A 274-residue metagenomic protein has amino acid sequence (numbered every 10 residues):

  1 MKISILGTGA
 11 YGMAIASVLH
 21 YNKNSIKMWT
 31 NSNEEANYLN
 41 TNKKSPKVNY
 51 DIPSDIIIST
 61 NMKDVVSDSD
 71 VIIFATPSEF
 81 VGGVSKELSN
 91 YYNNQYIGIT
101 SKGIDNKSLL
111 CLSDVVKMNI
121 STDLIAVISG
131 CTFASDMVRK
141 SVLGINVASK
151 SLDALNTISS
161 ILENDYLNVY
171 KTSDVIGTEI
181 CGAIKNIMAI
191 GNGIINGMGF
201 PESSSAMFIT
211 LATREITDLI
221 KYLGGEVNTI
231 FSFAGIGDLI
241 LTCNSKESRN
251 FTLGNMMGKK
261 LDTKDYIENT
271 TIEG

Functional and structural regions predicted by a protein language model:
M1-D51, I56-T60: NAD(P)+-binding Rossmann beta1-loop-alpha1 motif at the extreme N-terminus of oxidoreductases
I3, S25-I26, D123-I125, V169: Hydrophobic anchor at the start of a short beta-strand that flanks the dinucleotide cofactor-binding loop
I52, M62-S67, V71-V142, I158: Rossmann-like NAD(P)(H) cofactor-binding subdomain of soluble oxidoreductases
S67-D68, I184, I236: Alpha-helix C-terminal capping/helix-to-coil transition sites in glycosyltransferase folds
F80, Y91, V115-D123, V142-T229: Internal alpha-helical scaffold of NAD(P)-dependent oxidoreductase catalytic cores
N192-G193, K221-F231, G235-G274: NAD(P)-dependent Rossmann-like dehydrogenase/reductase catalytic/cofactor-binding core
